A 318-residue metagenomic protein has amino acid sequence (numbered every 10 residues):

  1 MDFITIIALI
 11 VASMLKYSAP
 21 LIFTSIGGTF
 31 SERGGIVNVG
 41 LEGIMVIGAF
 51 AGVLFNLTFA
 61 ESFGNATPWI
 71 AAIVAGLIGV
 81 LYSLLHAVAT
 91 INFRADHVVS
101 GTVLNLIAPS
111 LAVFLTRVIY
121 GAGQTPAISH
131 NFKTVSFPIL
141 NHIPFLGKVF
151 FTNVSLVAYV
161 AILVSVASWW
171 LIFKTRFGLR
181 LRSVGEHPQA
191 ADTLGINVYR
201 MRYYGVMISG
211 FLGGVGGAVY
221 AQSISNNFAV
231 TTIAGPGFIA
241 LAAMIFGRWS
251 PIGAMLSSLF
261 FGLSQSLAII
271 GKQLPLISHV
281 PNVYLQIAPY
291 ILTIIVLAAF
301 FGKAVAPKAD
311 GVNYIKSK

Functional and structural regions predicted by a protein language model:
M1-S25, V37, A51, A60-A71: Membrane-interfacial amphipathic/re-entrant helices at transmembrane-helix boundaries
T24-S25, A49-V53, P109-V113, A158-W170 (+4 more regions): Hydrophobic core segments of alpha-helical transmembrane domains in multi-pass membrane transport and ion-translocation
T29-A51, I91-L104, R180, I224-I239 (+1 more regions): Short, non-helical or kinked segments that cap or interrupt transmembrane helices
S62-P109, L163, Q265: Alpha-helical transmembrane segments within multi-pass membrane transporters and channels
A108-F173, P275-L285, G311-K318: Transmembrane helix-bundle core of multi-pass membrane transporters and related energy-transducing complexes
F150-F228, P251-I252, L256: Helix-loop-helix "hairpin" substructures at the membrane interface of multi-pass membrane proteins
E186-R200, G271-K318: Cytosolic-side transmembrane-helix boundaries in multi-pass membrane proteins
G213, S223-Y290: Transmembrane alpha-helical segments in multi-pass inner-membrane proteins
